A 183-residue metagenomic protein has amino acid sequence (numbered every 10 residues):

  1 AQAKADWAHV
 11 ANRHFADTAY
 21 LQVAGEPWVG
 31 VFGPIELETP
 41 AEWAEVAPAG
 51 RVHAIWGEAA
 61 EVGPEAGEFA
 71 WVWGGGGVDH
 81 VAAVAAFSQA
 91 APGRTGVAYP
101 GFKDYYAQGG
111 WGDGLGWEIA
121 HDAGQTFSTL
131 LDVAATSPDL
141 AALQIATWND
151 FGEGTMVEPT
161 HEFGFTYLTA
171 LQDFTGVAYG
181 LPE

Functional and structural regions predicted by a protein language model:
A1-E183: Glycan-processing catalytic domains of CAZymes
